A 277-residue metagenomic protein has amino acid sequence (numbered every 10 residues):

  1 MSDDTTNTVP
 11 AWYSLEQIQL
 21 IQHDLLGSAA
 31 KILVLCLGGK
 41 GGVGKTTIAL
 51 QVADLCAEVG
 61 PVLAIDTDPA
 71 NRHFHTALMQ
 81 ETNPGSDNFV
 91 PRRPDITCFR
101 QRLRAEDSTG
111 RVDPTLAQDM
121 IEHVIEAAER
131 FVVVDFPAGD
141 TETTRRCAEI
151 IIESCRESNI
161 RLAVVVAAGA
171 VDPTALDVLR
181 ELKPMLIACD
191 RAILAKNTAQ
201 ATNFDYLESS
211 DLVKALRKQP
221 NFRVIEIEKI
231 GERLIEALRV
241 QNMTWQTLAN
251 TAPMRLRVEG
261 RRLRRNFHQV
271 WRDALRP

Functional and structural regions predicted by a protein language model:
D3-Q19, C189-P277: C-terminal lobe/tail of nucleotide-utilizing enzymes
I21-G27, C155-E157: Short boundary motifs at domain starts and secondary-structure transition points
H23-D24, K31, L35, A49 (+2 more regions): Nucleotide-state-sensitive switch-loop elements of NTP-binding domains
A30-L37, P69-R72, E81-P84, R93-A105 (+2 more regions): Long, compositionally biased, intrinsically disordered segments
L35-V52: Glycine-rich phosphate-binding P-loop
D54, Q118-I125, E153, R180-P184: Surface-exposed alpha-helical segments enriched in charged/polar residues
L63, G139-K229, R233-I235: Conserved catalytic-core segment of NTP-binding enzymes
